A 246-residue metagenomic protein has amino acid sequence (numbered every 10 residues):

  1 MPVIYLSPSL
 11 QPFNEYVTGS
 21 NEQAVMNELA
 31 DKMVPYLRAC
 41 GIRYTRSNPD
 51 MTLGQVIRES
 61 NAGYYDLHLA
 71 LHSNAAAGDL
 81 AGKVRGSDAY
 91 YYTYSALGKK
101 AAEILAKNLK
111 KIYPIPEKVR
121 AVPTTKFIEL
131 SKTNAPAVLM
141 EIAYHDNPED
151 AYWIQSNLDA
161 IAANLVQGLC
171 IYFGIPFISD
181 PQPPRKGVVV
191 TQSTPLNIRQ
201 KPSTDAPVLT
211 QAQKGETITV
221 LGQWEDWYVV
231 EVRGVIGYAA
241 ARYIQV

Functional and structural regions predicted by a protein language model:
P2-S87, Y91-A96: Catalytic-core regions of hydrolytic enzymes
I4-N14, R58, G63, H68-A77 (+2 more regions): Active-site-adjacent mobile loop/cap segments within catalytic or ligand-binding domains
Q11-F13, D50-L53, S73-D79, Y94-L97 (+5 more regions): Solvent-exposed loop/turn segments at secondary-structure junctions within structured extracellular/periplasmic domains
A24, E28-A39, A96-P114, A151-P181: Long, well-ordered alpha-helical scaffolding segments within enzyme catalytic domains, especially pronounced
P49, P202-P207: Short alpha-helix capping/helix-loop boundary micro-motifs
I178-N197, T210-K214, G222-W224, Y243-V246: SH3-family beta-barrel domains
G215, Y228-V232: SH3/SH3-like beta-barrel fold
R233-I244: A short macromolecule-binding patch
